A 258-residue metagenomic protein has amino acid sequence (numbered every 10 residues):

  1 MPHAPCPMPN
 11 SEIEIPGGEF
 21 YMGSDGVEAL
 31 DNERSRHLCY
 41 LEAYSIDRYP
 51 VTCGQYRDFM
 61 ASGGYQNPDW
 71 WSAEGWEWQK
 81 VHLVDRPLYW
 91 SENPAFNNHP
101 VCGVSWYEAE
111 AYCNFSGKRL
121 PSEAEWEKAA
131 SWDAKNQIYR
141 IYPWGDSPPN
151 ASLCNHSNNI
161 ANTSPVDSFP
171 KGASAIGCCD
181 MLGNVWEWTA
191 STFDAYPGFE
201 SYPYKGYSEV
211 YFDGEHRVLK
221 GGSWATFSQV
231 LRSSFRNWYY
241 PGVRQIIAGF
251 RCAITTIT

Functional and structural regions predicted by a protein language model:
M1-Y89, W106-Y107, Y240-P241, I247-T258: Short, compositionally biased
I13-I15, E19-E28, Q66-F235, I246: Functional-site microenvironments in short loops/helix caps that host divalent-cation chemistry
